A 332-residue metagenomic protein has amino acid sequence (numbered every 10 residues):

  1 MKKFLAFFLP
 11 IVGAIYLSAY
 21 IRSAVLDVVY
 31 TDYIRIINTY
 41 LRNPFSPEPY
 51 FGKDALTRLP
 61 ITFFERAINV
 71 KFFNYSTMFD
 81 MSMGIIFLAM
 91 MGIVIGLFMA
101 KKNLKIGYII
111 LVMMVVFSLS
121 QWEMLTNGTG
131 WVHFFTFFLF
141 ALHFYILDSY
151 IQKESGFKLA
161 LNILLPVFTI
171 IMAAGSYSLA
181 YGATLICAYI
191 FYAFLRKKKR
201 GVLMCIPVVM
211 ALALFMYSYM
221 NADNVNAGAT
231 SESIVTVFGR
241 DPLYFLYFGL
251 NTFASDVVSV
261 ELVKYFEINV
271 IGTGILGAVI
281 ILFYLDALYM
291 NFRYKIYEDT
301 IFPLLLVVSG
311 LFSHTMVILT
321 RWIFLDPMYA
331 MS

Functional and structural regions predicted by a protein language model:
G13, I109-V115, L165, V209 (+1 more regions): Transmembrane alpha-helix segments characteristic of polytopic inner-membrane glycan-assembly/cell-envelope
Y30-S76, F215-M290: Membrane-lumen/periplasm interface segments of multi-pass, membrane-embedded glycan/lipid transferases
R66, V70, D80-V94, V132-L139 (+1 more regions): Transmembrane alpha-helices of multi-pass, membrane-embedded glycan-processing enzymes that use lipid-linked
S82-K105, L142-I146, L282-N291: Transmembrane-helix motifs of polytopic, lipid-linked glycan transferases
M99-L119, F137-F138: Transmembrane-helix signature of polytopic, membrane-embedded enzymes that assemble or transfer cell-envelope glycans
F140-L161: Membrane-interface transmembrane helices that cradle and orient dolichyl/undecaprenyl
K158-Y177, T184-Y189: Membrane-interface alpha helices of multi-pass inner-membrane proteins
Y181-L212: Perimembrane helix-loop-helix junctions
